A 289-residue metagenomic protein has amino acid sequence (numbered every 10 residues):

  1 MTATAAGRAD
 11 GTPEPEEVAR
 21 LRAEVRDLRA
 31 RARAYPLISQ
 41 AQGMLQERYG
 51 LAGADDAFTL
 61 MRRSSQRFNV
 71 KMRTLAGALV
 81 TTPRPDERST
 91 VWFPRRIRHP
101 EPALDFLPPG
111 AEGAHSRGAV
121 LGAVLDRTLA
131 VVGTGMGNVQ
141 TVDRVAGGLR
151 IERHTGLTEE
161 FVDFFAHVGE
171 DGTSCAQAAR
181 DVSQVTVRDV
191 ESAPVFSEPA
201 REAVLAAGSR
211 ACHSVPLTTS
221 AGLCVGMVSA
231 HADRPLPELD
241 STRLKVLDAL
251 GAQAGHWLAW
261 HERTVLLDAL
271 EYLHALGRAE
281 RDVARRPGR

Functional and structural regions predicted by a protein language model:
T2-R8, A232-L250, W257-L266: Regulatory loop-to-helix N-cap segments in sensory/regulatory domains that couple ligand/signal detection
A3-A6, L217-V228, A252: Short hydrophobic/glycine-rich mini-motifs in sensory/regulatory modules that couple input to downstream signaling
T12, E16-R63, R67, A78-T81 (+3 more regions): Signal-transducing coiled-coil/dimerization helices and immediately adjacent hinge/linker segments that couple sensory
L60, A103-A111, S116-V139, S174 (+2 more regions): Amphipathic alpha-helical coiled-coil segments that mediate homodimerization and allosteric signal transmission
D86, A114, D126, A130 (+1 more regions): GAF sensory/regulatory domain recognition with acknowledged cross-activation on helical regulatory dimers
T90-D105: Short, positively charged interaction helices/loops
G148-E152, E159-V195, L205: Regulatory sensory and allosteric helical modules in signal-transduction proteins and certain transcription factors
E198-V225: Helix-to-coil/beta transition segments that act as allosteric "coupling" elements at the rims of sensory or catalytic
